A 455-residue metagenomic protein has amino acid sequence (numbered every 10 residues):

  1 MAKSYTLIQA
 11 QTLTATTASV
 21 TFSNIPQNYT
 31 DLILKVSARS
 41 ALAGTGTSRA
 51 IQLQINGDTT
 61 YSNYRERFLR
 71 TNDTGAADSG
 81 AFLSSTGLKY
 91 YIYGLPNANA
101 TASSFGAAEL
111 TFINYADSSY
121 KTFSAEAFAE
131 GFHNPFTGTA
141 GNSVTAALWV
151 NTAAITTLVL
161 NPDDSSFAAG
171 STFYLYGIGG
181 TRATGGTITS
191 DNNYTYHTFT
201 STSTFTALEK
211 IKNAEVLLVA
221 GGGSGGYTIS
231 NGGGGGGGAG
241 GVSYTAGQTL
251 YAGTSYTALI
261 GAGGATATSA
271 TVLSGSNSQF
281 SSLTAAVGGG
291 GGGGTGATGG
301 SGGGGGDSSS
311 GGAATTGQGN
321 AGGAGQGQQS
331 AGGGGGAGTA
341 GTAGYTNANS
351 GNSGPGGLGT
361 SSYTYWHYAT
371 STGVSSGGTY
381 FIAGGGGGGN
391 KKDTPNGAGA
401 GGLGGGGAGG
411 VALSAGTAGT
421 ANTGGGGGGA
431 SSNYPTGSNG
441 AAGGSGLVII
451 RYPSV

Functional and structural regions predicted by a protein language model:
M1-S203, G221-L447: Surface-exposed molecular-recognition determinants
T206-A214: Extracellular beta-strand-rich solenoid/capping regions of secreted or surface-exposed proteins that bind or remodel
V216-L218: Contiguous, often N-terminal, cationic amphipathic patches that form binding interfaces
I450: HATPase_c (GHKL) ATP-binding subdomain of two-component histidine kinases
